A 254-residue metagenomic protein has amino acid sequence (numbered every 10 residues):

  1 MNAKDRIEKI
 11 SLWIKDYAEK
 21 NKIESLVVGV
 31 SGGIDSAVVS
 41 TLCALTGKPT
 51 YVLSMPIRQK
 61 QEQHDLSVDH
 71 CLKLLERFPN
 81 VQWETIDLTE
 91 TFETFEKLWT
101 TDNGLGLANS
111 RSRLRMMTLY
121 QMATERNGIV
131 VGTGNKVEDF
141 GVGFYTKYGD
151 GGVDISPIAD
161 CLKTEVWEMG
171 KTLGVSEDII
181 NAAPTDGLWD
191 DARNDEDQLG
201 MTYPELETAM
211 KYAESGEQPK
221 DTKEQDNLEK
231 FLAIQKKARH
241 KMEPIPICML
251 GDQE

Functional and structural regions predicted by a protein language model:
N2-V28, T41-Y51, R58-Q59, D69-K97 (+4 more regions): ATP/NTP-dependent adenylation/nucleotidyl-transfer catalytic domains that generate, transfer, or process NMP-activated
G33: Conserved G/P- and acidic residue-centered "switch" motifs that form tight phosphate/ATP-binding loops in soluble
S36: Catalytic nucleophile loop
S40, H64-D65: Conserved strand-to-helix beginnings and helix N-cap segments that scaffold or border functional pockets
R111-R115: Active-site glycine-rich loop that binds ribose-phosphate moieties when present
